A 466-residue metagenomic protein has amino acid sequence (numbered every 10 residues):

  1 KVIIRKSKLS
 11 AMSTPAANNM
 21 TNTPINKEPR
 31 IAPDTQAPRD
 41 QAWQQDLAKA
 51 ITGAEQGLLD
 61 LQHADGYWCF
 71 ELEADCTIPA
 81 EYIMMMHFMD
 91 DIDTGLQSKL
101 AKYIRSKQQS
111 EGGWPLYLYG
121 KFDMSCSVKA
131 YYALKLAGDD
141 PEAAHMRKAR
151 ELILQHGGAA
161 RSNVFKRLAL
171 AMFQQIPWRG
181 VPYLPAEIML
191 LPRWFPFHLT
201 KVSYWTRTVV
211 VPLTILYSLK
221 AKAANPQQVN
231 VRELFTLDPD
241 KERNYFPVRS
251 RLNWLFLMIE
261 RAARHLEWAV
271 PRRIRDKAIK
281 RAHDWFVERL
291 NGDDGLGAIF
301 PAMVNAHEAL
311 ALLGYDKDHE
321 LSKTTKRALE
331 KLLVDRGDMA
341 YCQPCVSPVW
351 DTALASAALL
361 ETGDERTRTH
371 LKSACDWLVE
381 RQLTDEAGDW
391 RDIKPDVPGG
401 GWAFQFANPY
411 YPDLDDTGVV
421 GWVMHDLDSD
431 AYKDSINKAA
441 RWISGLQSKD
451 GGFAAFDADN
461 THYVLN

Functional and structural regions predicted by a protein language model:
K1-I3: Short, low-complexity, intrinsically disordered N-terminal modules that encode targeting/processing signals
R5-K8, M12-N466: Preference for long, amphipathic alpha-helical scaffolds in soluble/luminal domains and all-alpha bundles
